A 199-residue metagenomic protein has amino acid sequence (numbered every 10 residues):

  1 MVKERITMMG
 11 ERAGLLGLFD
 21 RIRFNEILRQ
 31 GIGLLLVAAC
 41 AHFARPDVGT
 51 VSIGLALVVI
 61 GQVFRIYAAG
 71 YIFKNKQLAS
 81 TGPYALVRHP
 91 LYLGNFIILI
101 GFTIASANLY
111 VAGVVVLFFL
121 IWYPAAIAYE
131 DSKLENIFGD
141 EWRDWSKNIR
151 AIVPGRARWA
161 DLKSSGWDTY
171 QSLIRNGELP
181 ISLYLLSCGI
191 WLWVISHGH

Functional and structural regions predicted by a protein language model:
M1-T81, F96-H199: Membrane-anchoring alpha-helices and their flanking helix-loop junctions
Y84-A85, H89-N95: Glycine-rich acyl-CoA binding loop
